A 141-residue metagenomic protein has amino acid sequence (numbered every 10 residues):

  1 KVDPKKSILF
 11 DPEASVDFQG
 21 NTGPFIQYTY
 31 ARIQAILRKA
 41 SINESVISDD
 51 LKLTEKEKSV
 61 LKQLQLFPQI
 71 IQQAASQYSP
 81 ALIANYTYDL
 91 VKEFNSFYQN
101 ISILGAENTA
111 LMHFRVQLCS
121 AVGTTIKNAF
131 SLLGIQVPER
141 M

Functional and structural regions predicted by a protein language model:
K1-M141: Non-catalytic interaction-recognition regions
